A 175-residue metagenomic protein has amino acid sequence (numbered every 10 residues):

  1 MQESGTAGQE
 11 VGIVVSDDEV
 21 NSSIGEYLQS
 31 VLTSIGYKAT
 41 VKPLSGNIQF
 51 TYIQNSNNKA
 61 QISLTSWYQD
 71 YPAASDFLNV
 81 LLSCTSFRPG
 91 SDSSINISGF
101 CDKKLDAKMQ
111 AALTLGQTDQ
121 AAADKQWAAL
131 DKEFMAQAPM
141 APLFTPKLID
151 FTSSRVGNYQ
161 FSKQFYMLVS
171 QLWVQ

Functional and structural regions predicted by a protein language model:
M1, Q29, T51, S66 (+6 more regions): Short, flexible coil/linker segments at or flanking structured domains
M1-S30, S34, C101, A129 (+1 more regions): Append "and occasionally in soluble cytosolic enzymes with long acidic Gly/Pro-rich linkers
Q2, S83, Q110, T114-Q117 (+2 more regions): Generic surface-pattern signal
E3-V20, S63-S66, G116-S153: Bilobed periplasmic-binding protein-like "clamshell/Venus-flytrap" ligand-binding domains
S16-I24, V41, S45, S66 (+4 more regions): Extracytoplasmic/periplasmic, Sec-exported soluble proteins
V20-S30, S34, I48, A73-F77 (+3 more regions): Extracytoplasmic/secreted proteins, especially bacterial periplasmic and envelope-associated proteins
T33-R88, Q126: Periplasmic binding protein-like
Q54-N58, N79-A111, P142-Q175: Short, solvent-exposed loop/beta-turn-alpha elements that line the ligand-binding surface or hinge of extracytoplasmic
